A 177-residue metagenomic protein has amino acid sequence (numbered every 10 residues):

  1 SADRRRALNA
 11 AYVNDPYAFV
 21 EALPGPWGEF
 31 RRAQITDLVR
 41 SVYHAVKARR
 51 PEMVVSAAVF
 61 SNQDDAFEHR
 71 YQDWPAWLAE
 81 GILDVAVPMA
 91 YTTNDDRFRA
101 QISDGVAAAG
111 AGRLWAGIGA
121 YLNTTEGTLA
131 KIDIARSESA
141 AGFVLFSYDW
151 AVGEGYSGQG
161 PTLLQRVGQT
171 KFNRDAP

Functional and structural regions predicted by a protein language model:
S1-W74, E80: Polysaccharide-binding and catalytic clefts of secreted carbohydrate-active enzymes
W74-P75, I132: Short hydrophobic/charged patches on amphipathic alpha-helices used for structural packing and interfaces
I82-A100, D104-G105, G110-P177: Substrate-binding cleft of secreted/luminal carbohydrate-active enzymes
